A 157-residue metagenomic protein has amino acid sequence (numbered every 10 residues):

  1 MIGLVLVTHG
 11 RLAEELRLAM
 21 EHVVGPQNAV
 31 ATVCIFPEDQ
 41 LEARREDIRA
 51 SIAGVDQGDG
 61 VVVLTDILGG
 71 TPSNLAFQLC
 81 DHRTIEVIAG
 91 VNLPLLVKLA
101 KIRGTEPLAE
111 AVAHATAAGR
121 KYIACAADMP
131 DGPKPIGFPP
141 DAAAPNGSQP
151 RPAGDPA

Functional and structural regions predicted by a protein language model:
M1-A157: N-terminal loops that bind phosphate or other acidic moieties and the adjacent beta-alpha structural core
